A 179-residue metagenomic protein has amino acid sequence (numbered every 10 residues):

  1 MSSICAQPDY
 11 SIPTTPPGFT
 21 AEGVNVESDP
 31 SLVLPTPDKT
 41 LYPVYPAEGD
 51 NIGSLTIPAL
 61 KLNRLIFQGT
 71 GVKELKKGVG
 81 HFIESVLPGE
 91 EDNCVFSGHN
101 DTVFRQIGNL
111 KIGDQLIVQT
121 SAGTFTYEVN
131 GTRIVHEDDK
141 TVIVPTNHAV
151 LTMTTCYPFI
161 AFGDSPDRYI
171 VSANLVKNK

Functional and structural regions predicted by a protein language model:
M1-L65, P88-F96, D101-K179: Extended hydrophobic leader/signal-anchor segments used for secretion and membrane insertion
T70-C94: Short beta-strand/loop turn elements enriched in aromatics
